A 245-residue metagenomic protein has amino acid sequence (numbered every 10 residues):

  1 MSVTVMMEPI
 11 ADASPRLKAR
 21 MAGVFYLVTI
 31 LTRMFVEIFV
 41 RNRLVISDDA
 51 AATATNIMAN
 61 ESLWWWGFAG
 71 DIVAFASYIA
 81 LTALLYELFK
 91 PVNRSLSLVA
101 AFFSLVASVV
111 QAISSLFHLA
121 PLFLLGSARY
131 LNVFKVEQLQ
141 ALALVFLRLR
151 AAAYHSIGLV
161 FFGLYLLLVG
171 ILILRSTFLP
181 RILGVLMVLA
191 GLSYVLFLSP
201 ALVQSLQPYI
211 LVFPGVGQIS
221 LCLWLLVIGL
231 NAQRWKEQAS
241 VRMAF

Functional and structural regions predicted by a protein language model:
S2-F245: Hydrophobic, aromatic-enriched alpha-helical segments typical of multi-pass transmembrane helices
